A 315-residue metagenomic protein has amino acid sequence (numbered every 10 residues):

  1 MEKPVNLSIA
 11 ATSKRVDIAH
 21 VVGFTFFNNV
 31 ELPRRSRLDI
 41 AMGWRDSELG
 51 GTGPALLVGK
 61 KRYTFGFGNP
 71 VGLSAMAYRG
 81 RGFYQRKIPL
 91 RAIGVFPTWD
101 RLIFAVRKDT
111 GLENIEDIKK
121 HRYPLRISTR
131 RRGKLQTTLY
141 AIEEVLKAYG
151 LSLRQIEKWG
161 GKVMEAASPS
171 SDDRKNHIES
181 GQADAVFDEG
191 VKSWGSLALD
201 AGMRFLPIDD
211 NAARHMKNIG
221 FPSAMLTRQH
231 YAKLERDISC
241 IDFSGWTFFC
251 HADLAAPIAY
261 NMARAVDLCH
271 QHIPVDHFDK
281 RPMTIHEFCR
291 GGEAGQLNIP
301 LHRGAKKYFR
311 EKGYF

Functional and structural regions predicted by a protein language model:
E2-R35, W44-D46, R101-R174, S180 (+3 more regions): Bilobed "Venus flytrap"/periplasmic-binding protein-like clamshell domains and structurally analogous long
A41-G43, S47-R101: N-terminal segment of the mature folded domain
R62, R122-Y123, Q182, G202: Residue-level detector of structured alpha->beta connecting loops
T64-G68, I103-A105, R126-T129, A185-D188: Structural recognition of the beta-strand scaffold that forms the well-ordered cores of secreted hydrolase catalytic
P70-G72, G80-R81, Q85, A92-G94 (+2 more regions): Pocket-lining segment of extracytoplasmic ligand-binding domains
G72-A75, K134-L135, A255: Short acidic, S/G/P-rich loop/turn micro-motifs used as interaction or catalytic elements
F104, E116-R126, P222-H277: Bilobed periplasmic-binding protein/Venus flytrap-like ligand-binding cleft at the lobe interface of extracytoplasmic
S180-A185, G190-S193, L197-A198, N261-F315: An extracytoplasmic/periplasmic, membrane-proximal ligand-sensing/linker region
